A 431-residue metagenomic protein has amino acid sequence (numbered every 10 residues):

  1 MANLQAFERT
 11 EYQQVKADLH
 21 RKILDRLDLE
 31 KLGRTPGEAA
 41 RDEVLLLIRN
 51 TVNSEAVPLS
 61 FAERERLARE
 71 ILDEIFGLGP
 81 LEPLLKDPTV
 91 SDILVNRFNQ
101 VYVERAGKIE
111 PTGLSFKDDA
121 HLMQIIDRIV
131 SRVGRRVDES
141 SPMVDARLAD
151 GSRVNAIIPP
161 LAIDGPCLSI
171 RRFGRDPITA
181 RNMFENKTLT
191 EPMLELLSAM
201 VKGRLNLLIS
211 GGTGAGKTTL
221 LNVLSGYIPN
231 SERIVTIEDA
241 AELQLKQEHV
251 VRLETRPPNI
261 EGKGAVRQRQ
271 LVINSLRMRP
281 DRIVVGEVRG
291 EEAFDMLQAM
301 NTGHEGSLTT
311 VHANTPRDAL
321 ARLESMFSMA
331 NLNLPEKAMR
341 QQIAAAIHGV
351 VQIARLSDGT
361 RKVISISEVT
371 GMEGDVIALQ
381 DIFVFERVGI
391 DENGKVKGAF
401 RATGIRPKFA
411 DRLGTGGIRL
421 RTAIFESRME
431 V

Functional and structural regions predicted by a protein language model:
M1-E110: N-terminal anchoring/assembly modules that precede and organize ATP-driven motor systems
K31-R34, S54-F61, F76-D87, I129-A146 (+3 more regions): Active-site phosphate-binding and catalytic loops of NTP-dependent enzymes
D87, V95, Q100-G203, R421: P-loop NTP-binding catalytic core
L194, S198-S210, V223-A346, Q352-A354: Switch/coupling sub-region of P-loop NTPases
G214: Walker A (P-loop) phosphate-binding loop of P-loop NTPases
K217: Conserved lysine of the Walker
G359-V431: NTP-binding/hydrolysis catalytic cores, primarily Walker-type P-loop NTPases
